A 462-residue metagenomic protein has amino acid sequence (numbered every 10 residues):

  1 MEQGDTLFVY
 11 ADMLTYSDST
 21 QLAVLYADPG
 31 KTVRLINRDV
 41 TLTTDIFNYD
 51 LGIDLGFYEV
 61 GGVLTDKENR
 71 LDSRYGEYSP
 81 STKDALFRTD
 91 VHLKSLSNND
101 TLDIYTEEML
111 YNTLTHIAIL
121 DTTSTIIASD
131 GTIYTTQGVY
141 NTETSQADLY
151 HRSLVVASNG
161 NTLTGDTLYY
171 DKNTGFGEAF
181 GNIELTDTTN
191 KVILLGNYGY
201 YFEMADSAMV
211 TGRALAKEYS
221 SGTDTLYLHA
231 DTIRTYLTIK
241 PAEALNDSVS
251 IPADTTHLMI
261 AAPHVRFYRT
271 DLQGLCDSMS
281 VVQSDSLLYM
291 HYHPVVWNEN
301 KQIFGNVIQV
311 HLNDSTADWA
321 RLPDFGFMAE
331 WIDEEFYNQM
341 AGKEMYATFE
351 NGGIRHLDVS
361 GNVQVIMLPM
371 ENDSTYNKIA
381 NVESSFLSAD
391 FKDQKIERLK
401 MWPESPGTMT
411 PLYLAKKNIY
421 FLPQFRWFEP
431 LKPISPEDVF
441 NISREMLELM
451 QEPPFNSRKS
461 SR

Functional and structural regions predicted by a protein language model:
M1-R462: Structural signature for solvent-exposed beta-strand/loop edge elements and short helix-capping sites, enriched
